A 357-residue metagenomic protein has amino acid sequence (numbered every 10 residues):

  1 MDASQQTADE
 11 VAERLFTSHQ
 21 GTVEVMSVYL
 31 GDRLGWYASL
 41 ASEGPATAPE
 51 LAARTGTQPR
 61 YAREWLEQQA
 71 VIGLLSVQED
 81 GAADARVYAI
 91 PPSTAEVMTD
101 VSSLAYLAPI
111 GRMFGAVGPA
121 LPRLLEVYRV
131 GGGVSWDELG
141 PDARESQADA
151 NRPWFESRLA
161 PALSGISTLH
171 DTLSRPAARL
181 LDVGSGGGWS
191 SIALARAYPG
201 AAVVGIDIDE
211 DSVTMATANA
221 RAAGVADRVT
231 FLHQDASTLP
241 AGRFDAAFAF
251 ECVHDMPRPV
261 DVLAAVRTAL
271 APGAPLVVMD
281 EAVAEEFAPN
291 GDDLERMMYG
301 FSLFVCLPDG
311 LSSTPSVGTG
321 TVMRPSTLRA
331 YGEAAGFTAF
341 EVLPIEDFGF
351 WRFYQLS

Functional and structural regions predicted by a protein language model:
M1-T17: Long, low-complexity, charged/polar intrinsically disordered regions in eukaryotic proteins
R14-R33, A38-S39, Q68-A178: Conserved Class I S-adenosyl-L-methionine-dependent methyltransferase catalytic core
A48-R54: A short acidic, leucine-rich amphipathic alpha-helix
T57-Q68: Short amphipathic alpha-helical interaction segments
G118-D261: Conserved adenosyl
V260-P272: A short glycine-rich, Lys/Arg-flanked "PGG" loop and its adjoining helix->strand segment in the class I
M279-A334: C-terminal alpha-helical "lid/dimerization" subdomain adjacent to the S-adenosyl-L-methionine
G336-S357: Core SAM-dependent methyltransferase catalytic element
